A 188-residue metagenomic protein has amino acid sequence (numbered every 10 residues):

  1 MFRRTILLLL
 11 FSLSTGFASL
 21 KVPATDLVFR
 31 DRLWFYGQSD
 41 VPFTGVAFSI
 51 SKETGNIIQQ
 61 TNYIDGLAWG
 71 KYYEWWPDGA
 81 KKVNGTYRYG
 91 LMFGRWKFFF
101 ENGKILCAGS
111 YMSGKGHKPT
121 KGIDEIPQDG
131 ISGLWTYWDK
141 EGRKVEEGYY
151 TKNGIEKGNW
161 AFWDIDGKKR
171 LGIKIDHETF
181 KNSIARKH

Functional and structural regions predicted by a protein language model:
M1-T5, H188: Short, Lys/Arg-enriched, disordered terminal segments
R4-S14: Sec-dependent N-terminal signal peptides
G16-H188: Glycine/tyrosine- and acidic-biased, solvent-exposed loop/turn segments at the edges of beta-strands
